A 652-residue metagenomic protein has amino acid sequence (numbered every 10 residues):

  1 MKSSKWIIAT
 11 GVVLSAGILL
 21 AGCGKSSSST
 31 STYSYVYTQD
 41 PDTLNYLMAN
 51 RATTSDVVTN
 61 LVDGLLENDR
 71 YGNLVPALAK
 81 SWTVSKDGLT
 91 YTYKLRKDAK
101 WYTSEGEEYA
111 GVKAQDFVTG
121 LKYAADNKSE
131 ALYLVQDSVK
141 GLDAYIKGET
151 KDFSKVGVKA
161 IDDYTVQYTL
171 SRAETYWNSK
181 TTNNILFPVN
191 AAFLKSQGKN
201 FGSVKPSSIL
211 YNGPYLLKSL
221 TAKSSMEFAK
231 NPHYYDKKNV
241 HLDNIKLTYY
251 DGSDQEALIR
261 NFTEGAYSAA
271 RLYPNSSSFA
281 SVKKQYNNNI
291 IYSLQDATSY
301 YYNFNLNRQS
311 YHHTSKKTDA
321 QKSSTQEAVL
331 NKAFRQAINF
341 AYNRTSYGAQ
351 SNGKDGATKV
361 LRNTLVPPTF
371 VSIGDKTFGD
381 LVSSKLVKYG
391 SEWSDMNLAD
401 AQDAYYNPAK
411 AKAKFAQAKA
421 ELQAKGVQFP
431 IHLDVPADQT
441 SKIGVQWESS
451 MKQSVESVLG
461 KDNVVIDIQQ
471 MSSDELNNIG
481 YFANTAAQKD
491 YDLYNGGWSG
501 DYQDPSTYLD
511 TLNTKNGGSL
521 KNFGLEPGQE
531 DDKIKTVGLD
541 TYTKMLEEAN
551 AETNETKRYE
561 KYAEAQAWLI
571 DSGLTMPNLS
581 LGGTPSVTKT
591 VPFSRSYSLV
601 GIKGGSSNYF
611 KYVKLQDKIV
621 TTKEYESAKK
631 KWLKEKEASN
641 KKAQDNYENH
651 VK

Functional and structural regions predicted by a protein language model:
L19-G22: C-terminal motif of bacterial Sec signal peptides marking the signal peptidase cleavage site
V36-K86: N-terminal lobe/hinge region of extracytoplasmic solute-binding protein
Q39, K218-H233, T248-K317, T345 (+1 more regions): Extracellular/periplasmic solute-recognition and catalytic clefts
K80-L134, N261, S324-L330, R335 (+1 more regions): Aromatic- and charge-enriched surface segment that lines or borders ligand/interaction sites
D116, D126-F193: Surface-exposed binding/hinge segments that line and control ligand-binding clefts or catalytic entry sites
Y164, L170-K246, E256-A257, Q616-V651: Gly/Pro-rich hinge or "lid" segments in bacterial periplasmic/extracellular proteins
N261, G356, W393-D501, K636 (+2 more regions): Ligand/substrate-recognition segments at binding pockets and active sites
A337-S384, Q439, I443-Q453, A483-K652: Detector for C-terminal structural segments
